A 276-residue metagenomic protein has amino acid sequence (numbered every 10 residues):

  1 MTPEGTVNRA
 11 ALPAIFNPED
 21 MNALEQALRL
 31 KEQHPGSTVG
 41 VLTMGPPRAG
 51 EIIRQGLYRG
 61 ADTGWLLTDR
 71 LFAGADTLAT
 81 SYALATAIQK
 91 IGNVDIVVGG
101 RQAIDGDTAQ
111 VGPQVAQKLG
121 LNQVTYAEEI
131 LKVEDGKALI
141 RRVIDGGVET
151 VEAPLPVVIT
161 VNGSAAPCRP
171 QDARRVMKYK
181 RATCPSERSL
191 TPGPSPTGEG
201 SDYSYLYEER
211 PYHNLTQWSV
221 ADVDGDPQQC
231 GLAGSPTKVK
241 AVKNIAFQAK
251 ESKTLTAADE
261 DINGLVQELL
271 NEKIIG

Functional and structural regions predicted by a protein language model:
M1-G276: N-terminal glycine-rich FAD/FM-binding segment characteristic of electron-transfer flavoproteins
